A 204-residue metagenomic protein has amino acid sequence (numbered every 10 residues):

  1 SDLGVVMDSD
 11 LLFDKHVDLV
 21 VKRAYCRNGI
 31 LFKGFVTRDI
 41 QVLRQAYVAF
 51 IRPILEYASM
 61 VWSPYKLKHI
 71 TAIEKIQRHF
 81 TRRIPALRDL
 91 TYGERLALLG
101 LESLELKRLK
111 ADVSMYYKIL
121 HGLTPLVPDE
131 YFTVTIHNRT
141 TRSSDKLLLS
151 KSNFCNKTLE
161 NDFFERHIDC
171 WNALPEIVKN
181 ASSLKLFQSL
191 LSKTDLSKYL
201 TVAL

Functional and structural regions predicted by a protein language model:
S1-L204: Hydrophobic/basic alpha-helical segments
